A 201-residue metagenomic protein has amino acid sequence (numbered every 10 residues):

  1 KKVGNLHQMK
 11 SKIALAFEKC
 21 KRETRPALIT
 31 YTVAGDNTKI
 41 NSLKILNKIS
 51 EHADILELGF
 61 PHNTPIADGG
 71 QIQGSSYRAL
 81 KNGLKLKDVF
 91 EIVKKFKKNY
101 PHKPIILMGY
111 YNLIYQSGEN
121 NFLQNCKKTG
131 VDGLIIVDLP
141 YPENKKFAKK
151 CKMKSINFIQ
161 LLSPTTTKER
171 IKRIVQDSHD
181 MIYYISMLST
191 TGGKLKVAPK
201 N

Functional and structural regions predicted by a protein language model:
L6-Y31, V93-K98: N-terminal amphipathic alpha-helix/helix-capping segment at the start of soluble metabolic enzymes
K10-A14, T64-I72, L84-K94, Y115-E119 (+3 more regions): Active-site-adjacent beta->alpha loops and helix N-cap segments on the catalytic face of soluble alpha/beta enzymes
L28-T32, L56-L58, I105-G109, L134-I136 (+2 more regions): Hydrophobic faces of well-ordered beta-strands that scaffold small-molecule active sites in alpha/beta enzyme cores
T30, G59, C126, I174: Conserved, mostly hydrophobic/aromatic
K39-K48, I114-N125, T166-R173: Short, acidic/polar
H52-D54, C126-D132, K152-I159, Q176-I182: Glycine-enriched alpha-helix->loop->beta-strand junction motifs that scaffold or abut catalytic
F60-H62, Q71-I136: Active-site beta->alpha loop and helix N-cap motifs at the rims of alpha/beta catalytic domains
S155-G193: Histidine/lysine/aspartate-rich catalytic loop segments that bind and position anionic ligands
